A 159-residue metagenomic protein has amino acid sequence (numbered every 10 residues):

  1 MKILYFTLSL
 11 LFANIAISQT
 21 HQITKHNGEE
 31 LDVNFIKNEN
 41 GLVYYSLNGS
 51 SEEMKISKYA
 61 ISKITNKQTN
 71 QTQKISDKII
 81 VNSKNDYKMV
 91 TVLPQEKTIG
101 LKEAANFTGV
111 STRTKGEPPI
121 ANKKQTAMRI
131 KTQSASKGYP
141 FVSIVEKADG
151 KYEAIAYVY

Functional and structural regions predicted by a protein language model:
M1-Q22: Bacterial Sec-dependent N-terminal signal peptides
Q19-D149, I155, Y159: Compositionally biased alpha-helical segments
